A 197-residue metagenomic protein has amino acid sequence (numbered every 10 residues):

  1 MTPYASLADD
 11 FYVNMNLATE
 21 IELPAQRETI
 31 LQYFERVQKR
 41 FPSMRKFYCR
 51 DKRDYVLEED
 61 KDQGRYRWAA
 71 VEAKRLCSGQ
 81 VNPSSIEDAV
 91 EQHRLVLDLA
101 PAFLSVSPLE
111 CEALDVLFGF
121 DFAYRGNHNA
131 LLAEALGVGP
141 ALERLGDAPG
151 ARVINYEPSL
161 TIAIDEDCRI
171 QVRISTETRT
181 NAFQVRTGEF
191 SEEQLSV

Functional and structural regions predicted by a protein language model:
M1, K61-R65, A100, R179-Q184: Short amphipathic beta-strand starts and helix->beta connectors
M1-A73, C77-G79: N-terminal low-complexity, intrinsically disordered segments
T2, V37-S43, P108-E110, Q184-T187 (+1 more regions): Intrinsically disordered, low-complexity regulatory regions enriched in serine/threonine/proline and acidic residues
A8-N14, A73, C111, V153-N155 (+2 more regions): A general secondary-structure signal for short beta-strands and their flanking turns/coil in non-transmembrane regions
S43-Y55, A102-G119, D147-N155: Short glycine-rich, low-complexity/disordered patches
Y66-S84, S175, T180-V197: Intrinsically disordered, low-complexity regulatory segments enriched in Ser/Thr/Pro and charged residues
A69-R144: Internal, hydrophobic cores of structured domains that mediate oligomerization or house catalytic pockets within large
L114-F190: Aromatic/basic-lined ligand-recognition segments that form π-stacking hydrophobic pockets flanked by Lys/Arg to engage
